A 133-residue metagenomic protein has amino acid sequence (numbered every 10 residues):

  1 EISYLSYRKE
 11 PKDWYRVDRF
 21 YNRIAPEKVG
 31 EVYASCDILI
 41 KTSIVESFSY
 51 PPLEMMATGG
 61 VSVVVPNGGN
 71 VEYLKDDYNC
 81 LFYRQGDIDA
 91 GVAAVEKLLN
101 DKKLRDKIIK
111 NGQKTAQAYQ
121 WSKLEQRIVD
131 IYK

Functional and structural regions predicted by a protein language model:
Y4-G30: Nucleotide-activated donor-binding/catalytic signature segment of Leloir-type glycosyltransferases, i.e., the conserved
G30, L53-A57, V71-E72: Short alpha-helical segment that forms part of, or immediately flanks, the ligand-binding pocket in carbohydrate-active
E31-C36: Short alpha-helical donor nucleotide-sugar binding micro-motif in glycosyltransferases
L39-I40: A short hydrophobic beta-strand element within the catalytic core of glycosyltransferases that build diverse glycans
I44: Aromatic "clamp/platform" in nucleotide-sugar-dependent glycosyltransferases that forms part of the donor/acceptor
V61-V64: Short hydrophobic beta-strand element within catalytic cores of glycosyltransferases and related nucleotide-activated
D76-D77, L81-I88, K97-K102: Conserved acidic donor-binding segment of nucleotide-sugar-dependent glycosyltransferases
K103-Y132: A charged, aromatic-enriched C-terminal amphipathic alpha-helix characteristic of glycosyltransferases across folds
